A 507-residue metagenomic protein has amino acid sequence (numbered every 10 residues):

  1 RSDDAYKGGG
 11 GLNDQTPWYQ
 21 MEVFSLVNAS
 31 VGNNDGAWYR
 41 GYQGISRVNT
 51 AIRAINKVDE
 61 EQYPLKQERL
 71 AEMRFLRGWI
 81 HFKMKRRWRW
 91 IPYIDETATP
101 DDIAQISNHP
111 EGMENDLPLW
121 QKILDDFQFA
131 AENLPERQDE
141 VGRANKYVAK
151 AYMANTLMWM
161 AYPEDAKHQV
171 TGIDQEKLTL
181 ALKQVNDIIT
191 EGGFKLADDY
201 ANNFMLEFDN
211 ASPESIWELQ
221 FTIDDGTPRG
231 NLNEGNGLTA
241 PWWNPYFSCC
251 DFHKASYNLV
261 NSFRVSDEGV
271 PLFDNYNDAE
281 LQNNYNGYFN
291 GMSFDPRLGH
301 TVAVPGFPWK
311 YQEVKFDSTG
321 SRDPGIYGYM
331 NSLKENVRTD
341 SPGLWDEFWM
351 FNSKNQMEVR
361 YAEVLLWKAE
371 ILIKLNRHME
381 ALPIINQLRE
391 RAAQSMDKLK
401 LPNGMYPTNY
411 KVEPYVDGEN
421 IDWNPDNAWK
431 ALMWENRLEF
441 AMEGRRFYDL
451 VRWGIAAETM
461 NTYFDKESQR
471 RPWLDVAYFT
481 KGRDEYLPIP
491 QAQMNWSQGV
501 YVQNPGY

Functional and structural regions predicted by a protein language model:
R1-W18, I91, W120, Q128-F129 (+3 more regions): An aromatic- and glycine-enriched ligand-binding surface/loop that stacks and positions planar moieties
G10-W88, N108-Q121, D125-V141, L272-D274 (+8 more regions): Conserved, well-structured interaction surfaces
N28, G41-G44, K122, M205-V265 (+3 more regions): Long, intrinsically disordered, low-complexity segments
K83, R87-W90, W159, P163-A166 (+4 more regions): Alpha-helix C-terminal capping/termination sites
P110-L119, G269-N286, D397-W423: Surface-exposed intrinsically disordered loops and tails
E313-R360, G506: Active-site beta-strand/loop architecture of penicillin-binding DD-peptidases
